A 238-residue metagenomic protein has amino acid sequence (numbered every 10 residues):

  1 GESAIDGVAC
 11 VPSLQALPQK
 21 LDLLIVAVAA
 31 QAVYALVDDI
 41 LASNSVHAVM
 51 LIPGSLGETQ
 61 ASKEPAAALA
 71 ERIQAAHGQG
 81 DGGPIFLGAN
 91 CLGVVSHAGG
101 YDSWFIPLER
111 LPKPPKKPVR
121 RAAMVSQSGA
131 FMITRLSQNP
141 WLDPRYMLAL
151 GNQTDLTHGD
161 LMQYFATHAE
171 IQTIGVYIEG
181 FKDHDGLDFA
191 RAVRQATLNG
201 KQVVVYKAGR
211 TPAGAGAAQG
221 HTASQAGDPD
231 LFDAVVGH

Functional and structural regions predicted by a protein language model:
G1-H238: Catalytic-core regions of core metabolic enzymes, especially those transforming organic acids/acyl-group intermediates
